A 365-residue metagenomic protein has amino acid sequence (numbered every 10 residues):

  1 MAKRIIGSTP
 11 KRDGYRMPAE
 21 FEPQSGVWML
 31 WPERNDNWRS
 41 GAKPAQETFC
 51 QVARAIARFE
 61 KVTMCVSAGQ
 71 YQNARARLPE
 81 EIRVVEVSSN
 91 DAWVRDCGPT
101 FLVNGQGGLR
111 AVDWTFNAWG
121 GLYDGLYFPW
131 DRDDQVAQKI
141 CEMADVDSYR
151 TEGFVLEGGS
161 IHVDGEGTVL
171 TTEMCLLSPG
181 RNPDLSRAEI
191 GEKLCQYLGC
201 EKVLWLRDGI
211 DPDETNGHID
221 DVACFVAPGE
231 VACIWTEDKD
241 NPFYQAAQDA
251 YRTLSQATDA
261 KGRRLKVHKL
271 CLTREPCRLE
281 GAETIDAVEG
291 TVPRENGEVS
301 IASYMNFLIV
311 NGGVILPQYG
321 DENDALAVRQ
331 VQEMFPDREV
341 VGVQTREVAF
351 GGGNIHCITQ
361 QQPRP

Functional and structural regions predicted by a protein language model:
M1-P365: Histidine/cysteine-enriched polar flanking segments
